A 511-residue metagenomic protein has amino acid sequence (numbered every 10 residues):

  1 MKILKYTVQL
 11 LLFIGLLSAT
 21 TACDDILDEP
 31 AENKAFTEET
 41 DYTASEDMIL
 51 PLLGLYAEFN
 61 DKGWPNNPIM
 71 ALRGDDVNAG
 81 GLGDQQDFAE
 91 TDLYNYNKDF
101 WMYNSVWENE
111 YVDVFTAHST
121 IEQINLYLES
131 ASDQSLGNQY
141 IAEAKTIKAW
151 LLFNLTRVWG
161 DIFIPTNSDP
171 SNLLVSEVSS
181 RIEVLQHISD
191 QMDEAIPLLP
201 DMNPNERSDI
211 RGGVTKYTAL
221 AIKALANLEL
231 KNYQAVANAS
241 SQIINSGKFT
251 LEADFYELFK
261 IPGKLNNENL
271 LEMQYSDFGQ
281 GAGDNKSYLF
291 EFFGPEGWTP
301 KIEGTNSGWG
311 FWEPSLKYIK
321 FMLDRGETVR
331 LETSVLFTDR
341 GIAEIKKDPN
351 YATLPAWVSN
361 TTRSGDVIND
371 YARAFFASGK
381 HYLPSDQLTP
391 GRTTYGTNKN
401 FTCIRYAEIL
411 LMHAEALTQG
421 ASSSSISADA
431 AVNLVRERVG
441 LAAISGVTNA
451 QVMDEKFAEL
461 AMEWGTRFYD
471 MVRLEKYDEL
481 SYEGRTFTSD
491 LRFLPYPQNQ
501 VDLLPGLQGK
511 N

Functional and structural regions predicted by a protein language model:
A19-A22: C-terminal motif of bacterial Sec signal peptides marking the signal peptidase cleavage site
D24, Y56, G81-L82, N97 (+7 more regions): Long, intrinsically disordered, low-complexity segments
D24-Q86, L185, D193-L199, G213-R363: An aromatic- and glycine-enriched ligand-binding surface/loop that stacks and positions planar moieties
A44-G63, G83-W159, V175-I182, Q186 (+4 more regions): Conserved, well-structured interaction surfaces
I141, K148, L155, K216 (+4 more regions): Structural register within alpha-helical repeat arrays
F337-N433: C-terminal substrate/ligand-recognition segments
